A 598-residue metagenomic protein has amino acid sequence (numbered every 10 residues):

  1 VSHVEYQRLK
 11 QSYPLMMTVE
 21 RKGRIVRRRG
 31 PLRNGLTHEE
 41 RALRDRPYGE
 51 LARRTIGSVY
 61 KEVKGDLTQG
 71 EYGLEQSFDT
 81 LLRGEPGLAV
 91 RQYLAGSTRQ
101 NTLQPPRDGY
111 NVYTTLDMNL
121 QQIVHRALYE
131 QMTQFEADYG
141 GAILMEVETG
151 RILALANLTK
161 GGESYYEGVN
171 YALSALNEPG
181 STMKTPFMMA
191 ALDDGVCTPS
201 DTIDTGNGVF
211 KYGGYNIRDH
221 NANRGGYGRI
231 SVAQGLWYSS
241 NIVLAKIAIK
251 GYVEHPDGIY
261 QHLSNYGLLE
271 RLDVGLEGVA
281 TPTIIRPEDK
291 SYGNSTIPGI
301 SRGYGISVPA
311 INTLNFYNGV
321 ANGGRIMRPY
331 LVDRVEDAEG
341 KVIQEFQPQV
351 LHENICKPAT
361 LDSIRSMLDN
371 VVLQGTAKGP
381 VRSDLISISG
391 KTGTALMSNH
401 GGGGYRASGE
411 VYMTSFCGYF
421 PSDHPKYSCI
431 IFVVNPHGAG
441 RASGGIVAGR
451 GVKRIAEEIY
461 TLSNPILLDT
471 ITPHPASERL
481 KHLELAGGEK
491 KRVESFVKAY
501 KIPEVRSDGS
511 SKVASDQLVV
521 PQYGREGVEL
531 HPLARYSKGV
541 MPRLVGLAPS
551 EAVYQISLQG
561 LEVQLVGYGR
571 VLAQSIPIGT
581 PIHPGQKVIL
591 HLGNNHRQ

Functional and structural regions predicted by a protein language model:
V1-R107, I431, R450, R454: Small/polar-residue-rich segments within soluble enzyme cores
V19-G23, P31, L36, Q134 (+2 more regions): Short, well-structured beta-strand/strand-turn elements
K64-Y93, Q131-Q134, D138-A154, I259-Q261: Carboxylate/His-rich catalytic cores and anion/metal-binding grooves
R91-L103, L120, G140-N177, M189-V433 (+1 more regions): Beta-lactam-recognizing serine transpeptidase/beta-lactamase-like catalytic domain environment
S97-G140: Conserved, well-ordered alpha-helix/loop/beta-strand core segments that scaffold catalytic motifs
D337, P421-P425, C429, V433-P473: C-terminal, active-site-flanking charged/polar segments
N399, R454-Q598: Ligand-recognition elements built from short beta-strands and adjacent flexible loops
